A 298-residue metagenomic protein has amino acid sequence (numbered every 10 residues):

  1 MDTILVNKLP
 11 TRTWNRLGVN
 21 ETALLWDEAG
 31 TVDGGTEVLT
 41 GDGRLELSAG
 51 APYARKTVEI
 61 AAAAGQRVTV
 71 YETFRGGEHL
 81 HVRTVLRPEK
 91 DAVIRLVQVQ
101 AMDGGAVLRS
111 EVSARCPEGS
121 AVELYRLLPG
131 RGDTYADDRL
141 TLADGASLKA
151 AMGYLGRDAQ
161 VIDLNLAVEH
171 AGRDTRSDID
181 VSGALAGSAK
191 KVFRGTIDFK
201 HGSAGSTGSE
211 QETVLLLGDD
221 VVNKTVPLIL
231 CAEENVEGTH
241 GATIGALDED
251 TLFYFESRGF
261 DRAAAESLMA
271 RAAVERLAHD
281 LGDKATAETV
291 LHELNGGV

Functional and structural regions predicted by a protein language model:
M1-A49: Long, low-complexity, mixed-charge
T13, V274-L277, V290: Generic structural signal of hydrophobic/aromatic residues within well-ordered alpha-helices of folded domains
V32-F253, S257-F260, L281, A287-V298: Conserved beta-strand/loop scaffold segments within soluble protein domains that form the structured core and edges
L252-R276: Extended amphipathic alpha-helical segments enriched in small hydrophobics
